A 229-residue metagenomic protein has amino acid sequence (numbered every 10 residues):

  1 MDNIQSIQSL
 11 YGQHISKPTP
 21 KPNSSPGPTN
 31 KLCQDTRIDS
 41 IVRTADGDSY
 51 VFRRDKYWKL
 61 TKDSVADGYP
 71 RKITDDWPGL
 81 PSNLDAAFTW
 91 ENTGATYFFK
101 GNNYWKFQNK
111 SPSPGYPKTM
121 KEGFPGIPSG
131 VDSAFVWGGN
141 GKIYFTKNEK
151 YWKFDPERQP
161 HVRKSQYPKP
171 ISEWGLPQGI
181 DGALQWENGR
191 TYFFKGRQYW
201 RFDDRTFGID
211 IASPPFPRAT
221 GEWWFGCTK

Functional and structural regions predicted by a protein language model:
M1-S16: Extracellular zinc-dependent metalloprotease catalytic-domain scaffold
S16-K229: Disulfide-stabilized extracellular ectodomains of secreted/luminal proteins, especially beta-rich
